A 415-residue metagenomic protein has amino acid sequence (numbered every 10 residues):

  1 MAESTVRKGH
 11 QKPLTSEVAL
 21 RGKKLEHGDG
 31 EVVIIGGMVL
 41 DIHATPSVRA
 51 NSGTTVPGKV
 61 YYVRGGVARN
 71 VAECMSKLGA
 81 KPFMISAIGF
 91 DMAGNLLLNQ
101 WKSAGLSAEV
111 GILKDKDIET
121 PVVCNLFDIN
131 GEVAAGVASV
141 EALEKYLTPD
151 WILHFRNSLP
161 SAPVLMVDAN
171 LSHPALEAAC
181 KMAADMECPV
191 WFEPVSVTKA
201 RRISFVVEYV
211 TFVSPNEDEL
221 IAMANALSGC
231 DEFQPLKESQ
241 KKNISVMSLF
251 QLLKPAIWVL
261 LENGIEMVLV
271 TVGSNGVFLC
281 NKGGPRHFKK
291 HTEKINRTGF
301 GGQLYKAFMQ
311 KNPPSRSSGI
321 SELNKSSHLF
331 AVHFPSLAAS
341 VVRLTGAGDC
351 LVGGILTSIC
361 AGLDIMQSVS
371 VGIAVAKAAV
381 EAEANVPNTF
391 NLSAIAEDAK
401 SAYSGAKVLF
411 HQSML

Functional and structural regions predicted by a protein language model:
M1-I34, K199-A200, A226-L415: Conserved phosphate-binding/catalytic region of the ribokinase-like
A2-A104, V123, N130, A135 (+4 more regions): Glycine-rich phosphate/adenosyl-contacting loop at the front of the ribokinase-like
K59-V60, I85-F90, S107-T120, E193-V195 (+2 more regions): Beta-strand->loop->alpha-helix junctions that form or flank phosphate-binding loops in nucleotide-handling enzymes
A87, G111-I118, V123-V164, A169: Conserved phosphate-binding/catalytic loop of the ribokinase/pfkB sugar-kinase fold
A183-F192: Short beta-strand/loop segments at the ligand-binding rim of alpha/beta enzyme cores
P194-Y209: Short, glycine/polar-rich helix-capping loops at beta-to-alpha or helix-loop-helix junctions that flank or form
V210-L220: Non-cysteine beta-strand/loop elements that form the S-adenosyl-L-methionine
L220-I221, V277: A generic structural signal for short hydrophobic patches within well-formed alpha-helices
